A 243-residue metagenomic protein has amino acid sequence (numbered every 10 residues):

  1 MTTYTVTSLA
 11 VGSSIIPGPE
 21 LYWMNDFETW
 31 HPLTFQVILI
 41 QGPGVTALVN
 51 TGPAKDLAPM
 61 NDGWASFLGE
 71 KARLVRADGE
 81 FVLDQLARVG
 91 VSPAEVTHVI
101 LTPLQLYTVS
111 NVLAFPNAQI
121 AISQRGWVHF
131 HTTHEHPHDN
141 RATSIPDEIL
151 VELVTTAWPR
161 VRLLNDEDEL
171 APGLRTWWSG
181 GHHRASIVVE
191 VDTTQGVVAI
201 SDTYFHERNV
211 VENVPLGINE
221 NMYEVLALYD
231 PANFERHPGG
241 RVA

Functional and structural regions predicted by a protein language model:
M1, Q36-P43, S110-L113, V188-Q195: Short amphipathic alpha-helices and their capping/turn segments at secondary-structure boundaries
M1-K71, V75, P231, P238: Zn-dependent metallo-beta-lactamase
V6-S8, V37-Q41, L163-D192: Core dinuclear metal-dependent hydrolase active-site scaffold
S13-S14, P53-D56, L106-Y107, W127-V128 (+1 more regions): Short, solvent-exposed loop/turn segments at secondary-structure junctions
L48-G52, T97-P103, I122-S123, W178-G181 (+3 more regions): Active-site neighborhood of phospho(di)ester-bond hydrolases with catalytic His/Asp-centered motifs
D62-I122: Active-site metal-binding motif and surrounding structural segment of the metallo-beta-lactamase
E70-D84, S186-A243: Cap/insert and terminal regions of metallo-dependent hydrolase folds
R76-V91, E95, R125-W178, E220-R236: Metallo-beta-lactamase
